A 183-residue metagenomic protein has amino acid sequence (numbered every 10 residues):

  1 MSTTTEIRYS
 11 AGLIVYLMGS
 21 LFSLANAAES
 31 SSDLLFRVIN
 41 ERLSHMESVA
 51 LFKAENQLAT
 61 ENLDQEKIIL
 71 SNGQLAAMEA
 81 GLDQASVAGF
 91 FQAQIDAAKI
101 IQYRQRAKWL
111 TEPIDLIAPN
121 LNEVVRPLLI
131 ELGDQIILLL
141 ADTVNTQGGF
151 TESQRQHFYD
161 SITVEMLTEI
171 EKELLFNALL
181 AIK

Functional and structural regions predicted by a protein language model:
S2-I14: Bacterial N-terminal signal peptides that target proteins for export
M18-L24: C-terminal segment of classical bacterial N-terminal signal peptides
A28-E61: Immediate post-signal-peptide N-terminus of mature secreted/exported proteins
S48-E55, T111-P119: Acidic/histidine-rich, surface-exposed loop or edge segments in extracytoplasmic proteins
A50-D83: N-terminal, post-signal-peptide region of Sec/Tat-exported proteins
L70-L110: Mid-chain, structured segments of secreted extracytoplasmic proteins
L121-T143: Acidic/histidine-rich alpha-helical segments that form the ligand environment of transition-metal centers
D142-K183: Glycine-rich, aromatic-bearing surface loops/beta-hairpins
